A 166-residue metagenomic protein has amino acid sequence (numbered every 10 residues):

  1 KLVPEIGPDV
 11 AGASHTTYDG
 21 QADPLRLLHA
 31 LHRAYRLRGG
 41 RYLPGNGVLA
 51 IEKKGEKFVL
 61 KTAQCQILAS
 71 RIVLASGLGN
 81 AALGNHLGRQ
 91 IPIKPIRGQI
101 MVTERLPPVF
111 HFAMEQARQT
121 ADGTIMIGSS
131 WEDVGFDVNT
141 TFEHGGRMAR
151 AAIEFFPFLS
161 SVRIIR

Functional and structural regions predicted by a protein language model:
K1-P44, A50-E56, L159: Flavin (FAD/FMN) cofactor-binding and adjacent substrate-gating region of FAD-dependent oxidoreductase domains
A13, I100-V102, Q116-A117: Conserved hydrophobic/aromatic beta-strand scaffold that supports enzyme active sites
L27-L28, N80, G145-A149: A general structural signal for well-ordered alpha-helical segments in protein cores
P44-N46, T62, I165-R166: Short loop/edge segments at beta-strand edges and connector loops that shape dinucleotide/nucleotide cofactor-binding
V48-I51, A117-Q119: A structural signal for short hydrophobic beta-strand segments in well-ordered beta-sheet cores
E56, A63-Q66, G123: Short acidic/polar mixed-charge low-complexity motifs
T62-H111, T141: Central helical "cap/lid" subdomain
L106-R166: Active-site lid/adjacent beta-loop-alpha segment flanking the redox-cofactor pocket in flavoenzymes
